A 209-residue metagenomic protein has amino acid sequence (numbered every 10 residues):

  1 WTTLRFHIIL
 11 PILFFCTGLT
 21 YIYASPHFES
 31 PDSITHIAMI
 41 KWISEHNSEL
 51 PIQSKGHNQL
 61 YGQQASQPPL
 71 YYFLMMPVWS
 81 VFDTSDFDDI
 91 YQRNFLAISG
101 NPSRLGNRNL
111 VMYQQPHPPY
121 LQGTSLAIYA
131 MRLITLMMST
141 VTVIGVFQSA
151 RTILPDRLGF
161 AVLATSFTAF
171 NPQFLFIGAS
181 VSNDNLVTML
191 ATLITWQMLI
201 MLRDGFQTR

Functional and structural regions predicted by a protein language model:
W1-L19, A130-M131, M138, V143 (+1 more regions): Start-transfer (signal-anchor) and selected internal transmembrane alpha helices of multi-pass inner/ER membrane
W1-L4, T152-D156, L199-R209: Membrane-interface junctions at the ends of membrane-embedded or membrane-associated helices
R5-H7, S103-Q122, V146-F170, M189: Transmembrane-helix signature of polytopic, membrane-embedded enzymes that assemble or transfer cell-envelope glycans
L13-F14, A164-A169, W196: Short helix- or helix-capping micro-motifs that position conserved polar/aromatic residues at function-defining sites
L19-I34, D83-D88: Helix-to-loop transition at the C-terminal end of transmembrane segments
W42-R132: Interfacial juxtamembrane loops and adjacent helix segments that form the catalytic/substrate-binding surfaces
I144-Q148, L186-F206: Specific aromatic-rich, kink-prone transmembrane helix
F176-L186: Short acidic/glycine- and proline-prone juxtamembrane loop motifs at membrane-interface regions of multi-pass membrane
